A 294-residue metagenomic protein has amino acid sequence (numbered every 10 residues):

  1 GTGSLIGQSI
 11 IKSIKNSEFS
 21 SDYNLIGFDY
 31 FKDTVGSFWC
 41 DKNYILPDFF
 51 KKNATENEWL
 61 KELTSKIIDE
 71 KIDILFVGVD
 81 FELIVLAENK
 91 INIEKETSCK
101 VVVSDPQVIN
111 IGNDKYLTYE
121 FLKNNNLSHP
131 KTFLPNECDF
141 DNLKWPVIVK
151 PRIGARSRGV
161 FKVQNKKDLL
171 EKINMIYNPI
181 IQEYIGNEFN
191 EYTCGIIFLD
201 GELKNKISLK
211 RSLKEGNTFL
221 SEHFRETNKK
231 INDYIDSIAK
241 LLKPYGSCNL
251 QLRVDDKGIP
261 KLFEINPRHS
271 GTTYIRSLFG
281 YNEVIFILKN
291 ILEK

Functional and structural regions predicted by a protein language model:
G1-V101: ATP-binding N-terminal substructure of ATP-dependent carboxylate-amine bond-forming enzymes
L46, G78, P135, L209 (+1 more regions): Conserved residues at the C-terminal ends of beta-strands
V108-E188, F198-E202, K229: Active-site nucleotide/adenylate-binding loops and adjacent lid/helix of ATP-dependent enzymes
V147, K204, K261-E264: Protein kinase-like catalytic core scaffold
K167, Y177, Q182-K243, S247 (+2 more regions): ATP-dependent carboxylate/phosphate-activation module, predominantly the ATP-grasp catalytic core and closely related
